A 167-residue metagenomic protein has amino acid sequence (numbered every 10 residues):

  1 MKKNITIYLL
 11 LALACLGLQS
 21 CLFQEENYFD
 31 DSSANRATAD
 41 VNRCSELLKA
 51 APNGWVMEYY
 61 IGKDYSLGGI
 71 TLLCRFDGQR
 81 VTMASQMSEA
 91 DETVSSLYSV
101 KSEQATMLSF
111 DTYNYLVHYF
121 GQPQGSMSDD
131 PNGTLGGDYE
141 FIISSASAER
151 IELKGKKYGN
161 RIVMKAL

Functional and structural regions predicted by a protein language model:
M1-L9: Bacterial N-terminal signal peptides that target proteins for export
L16-S20: C-terminal motif of bacterial Sec signal peptides marking the signal peptidase cleavage site
L22-M107, A146, Y158: Acidic/polar, low-complexity intrinsically disordered N-terminal segments immediately downstream of a Sec signal
I70-L72, L135-E140: Signature of short aromatic-glycine-proline-rich micro-motifs recurring in repeat-based ectodomains
A84-D138: Contiguous, well-ordered beta-strand patches that form the walls/edges of small beta-barrel/beta-sandwich domains
G133-T134, I143-S145: Helix-rich interaction surfaces within compact, conserved domain-sized segments that mediate assembly or partner
E152-G155: Short, exposed beta-strand-loop hairpins at the edges of beta-sheets in extracellular/periplasmic proteins
K157-L167: Preference for solvent-exposed, low-hydrophobicity sequence contexts
